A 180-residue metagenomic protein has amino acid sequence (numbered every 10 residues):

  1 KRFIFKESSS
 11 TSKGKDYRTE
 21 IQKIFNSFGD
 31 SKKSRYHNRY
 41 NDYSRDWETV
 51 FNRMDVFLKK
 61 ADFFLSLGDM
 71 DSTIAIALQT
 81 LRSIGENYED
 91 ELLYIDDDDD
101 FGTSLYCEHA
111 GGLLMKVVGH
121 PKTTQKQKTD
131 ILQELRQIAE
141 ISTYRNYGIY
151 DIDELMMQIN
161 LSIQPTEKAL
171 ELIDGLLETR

Functional and structural regions predicted by a protein language model:
R2-R180: Eukaryote-biased, non-catalytic alpha-solenoid scaffold regions
